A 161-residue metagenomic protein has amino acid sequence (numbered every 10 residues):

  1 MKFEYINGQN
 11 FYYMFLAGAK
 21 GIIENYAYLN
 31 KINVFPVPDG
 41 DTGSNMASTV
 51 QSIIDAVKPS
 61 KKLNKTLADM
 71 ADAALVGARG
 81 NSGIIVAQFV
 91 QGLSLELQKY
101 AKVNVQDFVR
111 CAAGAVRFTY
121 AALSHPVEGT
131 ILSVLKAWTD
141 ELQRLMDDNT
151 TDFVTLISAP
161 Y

Functional and structural regions predicted by a protein language model:
M1-Y161: N-terminal loops that bind phosphate or other acidic moieties and the adjacent beta-alpha structural core
